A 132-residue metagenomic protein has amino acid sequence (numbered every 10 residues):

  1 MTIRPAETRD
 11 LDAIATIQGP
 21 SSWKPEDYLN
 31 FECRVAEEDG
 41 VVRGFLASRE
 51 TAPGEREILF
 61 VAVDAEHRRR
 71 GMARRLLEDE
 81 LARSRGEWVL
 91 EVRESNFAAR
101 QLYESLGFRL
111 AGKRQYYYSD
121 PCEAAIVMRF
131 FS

Functional and structural regions predicted by a protein language model:
M1-I3: Extreme N-terminal starter segment of soluble prokaryotic enzymes
P5-R68, R74-R83, F131-S132: Acetyl-CoA-dependent GNAT
N30, A52-G54, N96, Y118-A124: Short acidic/glycine-enriched loop/turn segments that link adjacent beta-strands
V61, R93-S95, Y116, F131: Beta-hairpin (beta-strand-turn-beta-strand) motif
D64-R75, R93-Q101, S105-L106: Conserved glycine-rich acetyl-CoA-binding loop
E78-L81, R100, Q115: Solvent-exposed, non-membrane alpha-helical residues enriched in polar/charged side chains
R83-E94: Conserved GNAT acetyl-CoA-binding A-motif
V89-E91, R109-I126: Conserved catalytic-core motifs of GNAT/GCN5-like acyltransferases
